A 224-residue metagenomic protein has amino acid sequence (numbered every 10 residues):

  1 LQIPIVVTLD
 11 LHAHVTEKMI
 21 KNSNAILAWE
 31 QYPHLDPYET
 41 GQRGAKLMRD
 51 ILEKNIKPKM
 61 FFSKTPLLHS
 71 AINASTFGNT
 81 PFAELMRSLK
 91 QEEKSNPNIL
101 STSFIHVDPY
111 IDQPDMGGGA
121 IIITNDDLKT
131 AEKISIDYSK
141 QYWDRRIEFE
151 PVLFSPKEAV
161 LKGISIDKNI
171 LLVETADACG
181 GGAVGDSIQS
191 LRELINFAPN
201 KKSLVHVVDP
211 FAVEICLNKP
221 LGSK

Functional and structural regions predicted by a protein language model:
L1-L52, E174-I188, I195, P199-P210: Active-site histidine-anchored catalytic micro-motif
H12, K59-F62, I105, D112-Q113: Core alpha/beta catalytic barrel or barrel-like domain that forms the active/cofactor pocket in diverse metabolic
E17-K21, P58-M60, E132, I164: Short hydrophobic/aromatic-rich motifs at helix boundaries and adjacent loops
P33, D50-I56, L67, V213-K224: Loop-rich catalytic cores of soluble enzymes, especially ATP-dependent carboxylate-amine ligases and other
Q42-A45, R49-K90: Conserved anion/nucleotide-ligand pocket segment
I72-K224: Hard-cation-handling environments
